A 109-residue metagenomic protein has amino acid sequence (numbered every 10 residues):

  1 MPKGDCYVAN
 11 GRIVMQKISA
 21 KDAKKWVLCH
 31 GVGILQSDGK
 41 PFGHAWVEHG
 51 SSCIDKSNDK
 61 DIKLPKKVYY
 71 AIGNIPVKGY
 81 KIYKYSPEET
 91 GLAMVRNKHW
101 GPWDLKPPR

Functional and structural regions predicted by a protein language model:
M1-R109: A structural boundary/capping signal
